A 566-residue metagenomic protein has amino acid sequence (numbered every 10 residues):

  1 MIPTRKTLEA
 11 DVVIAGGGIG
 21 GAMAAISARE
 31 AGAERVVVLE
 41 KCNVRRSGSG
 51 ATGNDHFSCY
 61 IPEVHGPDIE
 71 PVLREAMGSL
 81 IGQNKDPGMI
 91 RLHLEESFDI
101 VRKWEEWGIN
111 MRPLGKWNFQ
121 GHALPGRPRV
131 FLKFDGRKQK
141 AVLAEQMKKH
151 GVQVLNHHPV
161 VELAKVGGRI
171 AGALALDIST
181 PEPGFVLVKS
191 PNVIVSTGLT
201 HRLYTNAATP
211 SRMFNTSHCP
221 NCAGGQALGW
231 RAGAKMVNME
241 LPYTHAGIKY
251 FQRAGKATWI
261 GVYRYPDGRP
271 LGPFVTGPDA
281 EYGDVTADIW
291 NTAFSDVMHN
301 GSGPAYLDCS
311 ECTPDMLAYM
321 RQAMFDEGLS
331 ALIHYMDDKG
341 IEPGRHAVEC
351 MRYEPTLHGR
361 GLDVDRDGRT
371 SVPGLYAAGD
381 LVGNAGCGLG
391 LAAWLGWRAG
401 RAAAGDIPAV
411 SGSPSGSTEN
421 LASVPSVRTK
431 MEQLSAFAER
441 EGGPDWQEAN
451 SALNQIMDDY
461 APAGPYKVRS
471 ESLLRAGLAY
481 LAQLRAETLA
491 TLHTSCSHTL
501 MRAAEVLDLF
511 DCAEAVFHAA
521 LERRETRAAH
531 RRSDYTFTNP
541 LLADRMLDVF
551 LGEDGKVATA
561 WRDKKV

Functional and structural regions predicted by a protein language model:
M1-P3, T7-L8, A24-S27, N43-T52 (+9 more regions): Glycine- and aromatic-enriched mobile tails/lids
T7-A10, P181-N192, S371: Core beta-strand elements of the Rossmann-like FAD/NAD(P) dinucleotide-binding domain in flavoenzyme oxidoreductases
V12-V38: N-terminal Rossmann-like FAD-binding beta1-loop-alpha1 element of flavoenzymes
C42-D68, R74, R212, A254-W259: Conserved N-terminal glycine-rich FAD pyrophosphate-binding loop of Rossmann-like flavoproteins
R46, S97-I100, E105-K189, S196-A207 (+2 more regions): Conserved redox-cofactor binding core of oxidoreductases
E75-V101: Dinucleotide-binding Rossmann-like beta1-alpha1 core, especially the glycine-rich loop that anchors the ADP
V195-Y250, L389-A402: Glycine-rich loop(s) and the adjacent beta-strand/alpha-helix scaffold that form part
L228, A234-H346, M351, A393 (+2 more regions): An anion/pyrophosphate-binding glycine-rich loop and adjacent beta-alpha core in soluble alpha-beta enzymes
